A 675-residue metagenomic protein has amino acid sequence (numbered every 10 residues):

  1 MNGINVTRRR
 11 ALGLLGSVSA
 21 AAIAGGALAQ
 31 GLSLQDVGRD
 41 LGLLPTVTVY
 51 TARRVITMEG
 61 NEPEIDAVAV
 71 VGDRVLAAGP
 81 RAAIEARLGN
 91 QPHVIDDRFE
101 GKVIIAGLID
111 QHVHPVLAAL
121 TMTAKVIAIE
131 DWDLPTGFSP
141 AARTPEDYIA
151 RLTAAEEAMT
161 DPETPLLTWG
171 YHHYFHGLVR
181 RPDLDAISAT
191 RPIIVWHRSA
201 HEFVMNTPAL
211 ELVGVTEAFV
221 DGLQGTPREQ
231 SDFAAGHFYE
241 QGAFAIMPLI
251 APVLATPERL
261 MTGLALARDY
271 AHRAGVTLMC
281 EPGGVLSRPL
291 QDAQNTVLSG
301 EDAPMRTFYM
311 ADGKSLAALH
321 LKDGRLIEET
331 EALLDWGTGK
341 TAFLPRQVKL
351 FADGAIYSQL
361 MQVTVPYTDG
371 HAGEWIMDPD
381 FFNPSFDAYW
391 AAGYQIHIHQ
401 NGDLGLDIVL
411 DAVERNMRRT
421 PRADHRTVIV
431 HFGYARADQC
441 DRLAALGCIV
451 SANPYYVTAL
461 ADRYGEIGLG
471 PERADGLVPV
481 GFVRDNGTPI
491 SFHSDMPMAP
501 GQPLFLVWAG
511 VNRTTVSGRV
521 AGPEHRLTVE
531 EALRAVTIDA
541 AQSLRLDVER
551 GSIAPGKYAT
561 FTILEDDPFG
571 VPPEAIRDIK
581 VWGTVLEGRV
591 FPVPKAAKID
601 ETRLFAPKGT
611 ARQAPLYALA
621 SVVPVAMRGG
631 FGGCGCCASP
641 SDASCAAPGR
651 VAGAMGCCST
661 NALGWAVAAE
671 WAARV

Functional and structural regions predicted by a protein language model:
N2-V18: N-terminal secretory signal peptides and thylakoid transit peptides that target proteins across membranes
L34-T51, I56, G60-L326, E331 (+9 more regions): Divalent metal-binding segments
T46-V47, R53, A77-A78, A392 (+7 more regions): In a subset of proteins, long, contiguous C-terminal domains/tails are tracked
L152, E156, S188, E217 (+10 more regions): Structural signal for hydrophobic packing residues in well-ordered secondary-structure cores of soluble enzyme domains
L319-G324, W336, A342, R346-P379 (+2 more regions): Catalytic core of soluble alpha/beta enzymes
D387-H397, N401-T427, H431-F432, A437 (+3 more regions): His/Asp/Glu-enriched, well-ordered alpha-helical/loop segment that forms or immediately abuts the divalent-metal
